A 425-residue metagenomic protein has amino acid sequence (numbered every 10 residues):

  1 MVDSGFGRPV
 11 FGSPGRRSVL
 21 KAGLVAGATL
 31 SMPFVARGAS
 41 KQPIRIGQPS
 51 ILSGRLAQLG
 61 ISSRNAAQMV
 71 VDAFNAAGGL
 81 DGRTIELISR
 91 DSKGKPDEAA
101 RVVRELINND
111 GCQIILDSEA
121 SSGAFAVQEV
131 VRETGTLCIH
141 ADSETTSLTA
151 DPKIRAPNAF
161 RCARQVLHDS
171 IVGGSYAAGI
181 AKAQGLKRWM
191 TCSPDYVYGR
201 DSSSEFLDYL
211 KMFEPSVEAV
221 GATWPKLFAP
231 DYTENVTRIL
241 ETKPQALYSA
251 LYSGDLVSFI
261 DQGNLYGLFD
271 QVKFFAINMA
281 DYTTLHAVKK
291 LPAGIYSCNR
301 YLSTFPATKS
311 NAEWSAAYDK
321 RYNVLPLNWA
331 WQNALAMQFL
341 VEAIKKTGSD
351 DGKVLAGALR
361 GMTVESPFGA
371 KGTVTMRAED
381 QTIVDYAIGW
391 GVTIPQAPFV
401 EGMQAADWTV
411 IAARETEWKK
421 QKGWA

Functional and structural regions predicted by a protein language model:
M1-S18, A22, G27-T29: N-terminal secretory signal peptides
G47-A66, R90-P96, E119-A120, C192-D201 (+2 more regions): Extracytoplasmic "Venus flytrap"
Q58-N65, L80-A150, C162, W224-T233 (+1 more regions): Beta-alpha junction/loop-to-helix N-cap segments that form part of ligand/metal-binding clefts
N65-L87, M212-P215: Signal peptide-proximal N-terminal region of secreted/periplasmic/extracellular or secretory-lumen proteins
E98-R101, T146-S147, A156-L265, T304-E313: Extracellular/periplasmic Venus flytrap/periplasmic-binding protein
L106, D110-E119, I139-A141, M190-C192 (+4 more regions): Periplasmic-binding protein-like
A156, G263-A334, K345-G348, A405-W424: Extracellular/periplasmic periplasmic-binding protein-like sensory domains
A293, T363-A425: Solvent-exposed, acidic/polar segments of extracytosolic/periplasmic ligand-binding ectodomains
